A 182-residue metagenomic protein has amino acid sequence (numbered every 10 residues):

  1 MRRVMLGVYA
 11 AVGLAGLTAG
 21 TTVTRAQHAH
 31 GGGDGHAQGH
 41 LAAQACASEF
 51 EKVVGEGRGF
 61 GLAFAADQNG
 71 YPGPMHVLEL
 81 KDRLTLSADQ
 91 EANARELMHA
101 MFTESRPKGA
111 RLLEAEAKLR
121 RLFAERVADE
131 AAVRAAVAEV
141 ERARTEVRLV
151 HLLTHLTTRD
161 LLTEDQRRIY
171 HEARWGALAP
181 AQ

Functional and structural regions predicted by a protein language model:
M1-Y9: Bacterial N-terminal signal peptides that target proteins for export
R2, A19-T22: Conserved, well-structured beta-alpha core segment at the onset of a catalytic domain
Y9-T18: Bacterial N-terminal signal peptides
V23-Q182: Charge-rich (acidic/polar
